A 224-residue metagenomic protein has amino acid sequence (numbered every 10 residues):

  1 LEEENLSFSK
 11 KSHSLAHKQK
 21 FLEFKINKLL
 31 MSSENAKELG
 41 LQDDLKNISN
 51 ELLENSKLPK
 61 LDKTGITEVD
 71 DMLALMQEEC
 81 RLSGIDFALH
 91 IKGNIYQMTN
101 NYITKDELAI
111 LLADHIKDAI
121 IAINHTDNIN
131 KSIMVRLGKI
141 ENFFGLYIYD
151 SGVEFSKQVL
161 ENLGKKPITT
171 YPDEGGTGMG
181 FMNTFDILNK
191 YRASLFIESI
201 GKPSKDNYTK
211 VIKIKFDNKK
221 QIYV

Functional and structural regions predicted by a protein language model:
E23, T104-N128: Conserved ATP-binding N-box helix of the HATPase_c
N47, E54, D62-I85: Short beta-to-alpha transition helix within the HATPase_c
L61, L89-L112: Conserved short strand/loop->alpha-helix "switch" segment adjacent to the catalytic nucleotide/phosphoryl-transfer site
N130-N142: Short beta-strand/loop element within the Bergerat-fold HATPase_c
D150: Acidic ATP/Mg2+-coordinating residue in the GHKL
F155-P167: Short conserved segment of the HATPase_c
I187-N189: Detector for a conserved hydrophobic position within an alpha-helical segment of the HATPase_c
Y191-S204: Glycine-rich ATP-binding loops of the HATPase_c
